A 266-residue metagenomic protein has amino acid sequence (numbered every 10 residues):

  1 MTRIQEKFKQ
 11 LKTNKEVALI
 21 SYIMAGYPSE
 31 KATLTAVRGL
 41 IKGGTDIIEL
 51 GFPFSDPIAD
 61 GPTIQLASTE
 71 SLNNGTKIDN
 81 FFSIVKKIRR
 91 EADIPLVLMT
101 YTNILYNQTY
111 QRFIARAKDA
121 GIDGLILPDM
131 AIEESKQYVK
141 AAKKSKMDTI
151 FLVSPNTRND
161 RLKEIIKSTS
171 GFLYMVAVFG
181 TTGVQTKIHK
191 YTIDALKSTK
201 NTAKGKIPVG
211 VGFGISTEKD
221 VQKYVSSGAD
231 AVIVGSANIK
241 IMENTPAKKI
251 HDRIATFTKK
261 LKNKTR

Functional and structural regions predicted by a protein language model:
M1-Y22, V85-R90, N201: N-terminal amphipathic alpha-helix/helix-capping segment at the start of soluble metabolic enzymes
N14-I20, E91-Y101, A142-L152, K200-F213: Short beta-strand/loop segments at the ligand-binding rim of alpha/beta enzyme cores
E30-L40, T157-S168, A203, V211 (+1 more regions): Catalytic cores of alpha/beta
T45-D56, I122-I126, A131, M175-V184 (+1 more regions): Glycine-rich phosphate-binding active-site loops on the catalytic face of alpha/beta enzymes
F52-F54, Q65-M130: Active-site beta->alpha loop and helix N-cap motifs at the rims of alpha/beta catalytic domains
L66, N74, L162-T199, I241-T245: Glycine/Thr-rich beta-alpha phosphate-binding loop at enzyme active sites
N73-T76, G121-E134, D148-T157, K163 (+1 more regions): Catalytic beta/alpha-barrel core
F81, S198-I207, S216-R266: Alpha/beta catalytic cores of nucleotide-metabolism and tRNA/nucleoside-modifying enzymes
